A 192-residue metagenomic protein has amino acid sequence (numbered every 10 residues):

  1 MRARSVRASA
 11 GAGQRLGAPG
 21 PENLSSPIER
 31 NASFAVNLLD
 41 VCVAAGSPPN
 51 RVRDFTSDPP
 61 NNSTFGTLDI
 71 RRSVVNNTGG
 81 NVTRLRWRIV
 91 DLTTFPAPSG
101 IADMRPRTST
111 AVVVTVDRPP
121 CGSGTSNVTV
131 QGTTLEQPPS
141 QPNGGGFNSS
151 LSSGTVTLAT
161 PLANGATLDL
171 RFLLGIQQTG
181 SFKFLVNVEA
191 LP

Functional and structural regions predicted by a protein language model:
M1-G20, G165: Surface beta-loop-beta hairpin patches that serve as ligand-binding interfaces in beta-rich domains
G13-R71, D91-T93: Low-complexity, acidic Ser/Thr/Pro/Gly-rich terminal tails and inter-domain linkers that flank the onset of structured
F65-T67, T160-P192: Terminal connector regions
R72-N81, I89-T94: Asparagine-centered strand-capping/turn motif at beta-strand->loop junctions
G79-R84, A97, G122-V130: Short acidic/proline- and small/hydrophobic-mixed sequence motifs that coincide with surface turns and coil-to-beta
D91-G122: Short aromatic-acidic-glycine turn motif
N127-T167: Extracellular adhesion/glycan-binding regions together with long Ser/Thr- and acidic-residue-rich low-complexity tracts
